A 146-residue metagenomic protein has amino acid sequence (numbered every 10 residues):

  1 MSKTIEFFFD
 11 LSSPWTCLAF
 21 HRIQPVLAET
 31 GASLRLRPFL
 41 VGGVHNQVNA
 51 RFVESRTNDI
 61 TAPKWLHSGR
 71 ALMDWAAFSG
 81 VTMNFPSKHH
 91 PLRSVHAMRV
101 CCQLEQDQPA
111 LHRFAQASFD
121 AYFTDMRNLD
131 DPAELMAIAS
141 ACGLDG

Functional and structural regions predicted by a protein language model:
M1-I23: Local sequence-structure signature of Cys/Sec-based thiol-disulfide redox active-site neighborhoods
K3-T4, G31, R37, A139: Solvent-exposed, well-ordered amphipathic alpha-helical segments that flank/support binding or catalytic loops
S12, T61-A62, D125: A generic secondary-structure micro-motif detector that highlights 1-2 residue hydrophobic/ambivalent hotspots embedded
S12-W15, S68, R93, L135: Generic hydrophobic secondary-structure packing signal
T16, W65, N128: Charged, low-complexity surface patches
A19-A121: Structural alpha/beta surface segment adjacent to cysteine/selenocysteine redox centers across thiol/disulfide enzymes
L111-G146: GST-like fold's C-terminal all-alpha helical module
